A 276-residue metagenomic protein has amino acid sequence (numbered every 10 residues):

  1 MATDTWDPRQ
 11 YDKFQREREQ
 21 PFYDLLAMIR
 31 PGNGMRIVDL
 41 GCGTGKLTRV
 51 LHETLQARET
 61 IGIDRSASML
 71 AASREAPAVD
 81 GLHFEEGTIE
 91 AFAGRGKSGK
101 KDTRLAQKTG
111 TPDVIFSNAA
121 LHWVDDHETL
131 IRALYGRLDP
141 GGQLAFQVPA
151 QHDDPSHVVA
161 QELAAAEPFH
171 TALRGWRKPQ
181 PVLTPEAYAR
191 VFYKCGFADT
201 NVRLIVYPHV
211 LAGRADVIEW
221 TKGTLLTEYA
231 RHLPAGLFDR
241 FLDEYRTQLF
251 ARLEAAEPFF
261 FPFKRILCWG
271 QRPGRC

Functional and structural regions predicted by a protein language model:
M1-M35, K46-V50, M69-A72, A76 (+2 more regions): Conserved class I S-adenosyl-L-methionine
R36-L40, T44-G96: Class I SAM-dependent methyltransferase SAM/SAH-binding core
T44-K46, Q180-C276: Conserved Class I S-adenosyl-L-methionine
A91-G99, R104-T109: Short conserved loop adjoining the S-adenosyl-L-methionine
F116: A conserved beta-strand element that flanks and buttresses the S-adenosyl-L-methionine
A119-A120: Short catalytic micro-motifs in class I SAM-dependent methyltransferases
E128-Q143: A short glycine-rich, Lys/Arg-flanked "PGG" loop and its adjoining helix->strand segment in the class I
Q143-H170: Conserved class I S-adenosyl-L-methionine
